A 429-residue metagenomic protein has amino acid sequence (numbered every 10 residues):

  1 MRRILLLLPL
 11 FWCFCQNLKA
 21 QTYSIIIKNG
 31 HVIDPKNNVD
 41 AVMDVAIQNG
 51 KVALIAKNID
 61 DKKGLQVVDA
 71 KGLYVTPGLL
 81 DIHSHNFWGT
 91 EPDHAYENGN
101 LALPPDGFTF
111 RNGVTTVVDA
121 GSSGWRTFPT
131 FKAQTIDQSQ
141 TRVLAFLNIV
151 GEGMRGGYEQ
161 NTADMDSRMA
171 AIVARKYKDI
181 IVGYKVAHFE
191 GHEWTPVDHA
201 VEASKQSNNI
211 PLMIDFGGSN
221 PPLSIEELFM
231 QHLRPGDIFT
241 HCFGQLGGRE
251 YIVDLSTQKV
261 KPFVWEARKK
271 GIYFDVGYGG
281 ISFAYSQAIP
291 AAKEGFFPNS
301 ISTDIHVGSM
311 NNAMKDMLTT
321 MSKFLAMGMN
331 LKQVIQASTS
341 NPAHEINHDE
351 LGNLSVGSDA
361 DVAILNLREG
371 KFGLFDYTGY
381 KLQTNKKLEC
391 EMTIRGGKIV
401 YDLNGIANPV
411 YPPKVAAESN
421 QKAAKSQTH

Functional and structural regions predicted by a protein language model:
M1-Q21: Bacterial Sec-dependent N-terminal signal peptides
A20-Q21, T162-D164: Boundary of Sec targeting at the N-terminus
T22-I26, V32-G78: Histidine-rich, glycine-flanked metal-binding segment
G30, D359-P413: C-terminal cap of metal-dependent C-N hydrolases
L65-D137: Metal-associated gating/positioning segment near the N- to mid-region
P104-K132, S139-R155, Y177-H192, N209-M213 (+2 more regions): Divalent metal-dependent hydrolysis catalytic cores, especially in the metallo-beta-lactamase
D164-F274, S282-N299: Histidine/acidic residue-rich metal-binding segments in metalloenzymes
S286-K371: His/Asp/Glu-enriched, well-ordered alpha-helical/loop segment that forms or immediately abuts the divalent-metal
